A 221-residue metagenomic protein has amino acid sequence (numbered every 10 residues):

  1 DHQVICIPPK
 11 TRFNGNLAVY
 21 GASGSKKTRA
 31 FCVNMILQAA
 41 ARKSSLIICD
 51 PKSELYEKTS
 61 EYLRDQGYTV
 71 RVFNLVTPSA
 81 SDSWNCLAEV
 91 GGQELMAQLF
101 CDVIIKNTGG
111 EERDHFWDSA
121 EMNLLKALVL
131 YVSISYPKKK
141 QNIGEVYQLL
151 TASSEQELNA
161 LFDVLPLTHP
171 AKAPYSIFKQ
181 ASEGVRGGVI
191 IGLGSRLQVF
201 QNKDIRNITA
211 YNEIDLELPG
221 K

Functional and structural regions predicted by a protein language model:
D1-P8: N-terminal pre-Walker A segment at the start of P-loop NTPase domains
P8-K221: P-loop NTPase motor domains
